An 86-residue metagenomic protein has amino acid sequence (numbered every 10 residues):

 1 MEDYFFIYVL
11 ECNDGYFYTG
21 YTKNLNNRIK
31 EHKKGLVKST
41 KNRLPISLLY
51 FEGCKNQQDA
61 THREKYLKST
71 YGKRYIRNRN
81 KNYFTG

Functional and structural regions predicted by a protein language model:
M1-V37, L44, L48-K73, R79-G86: GIY-YIG nuclease catalytic motif and its immediate N-terminal context
